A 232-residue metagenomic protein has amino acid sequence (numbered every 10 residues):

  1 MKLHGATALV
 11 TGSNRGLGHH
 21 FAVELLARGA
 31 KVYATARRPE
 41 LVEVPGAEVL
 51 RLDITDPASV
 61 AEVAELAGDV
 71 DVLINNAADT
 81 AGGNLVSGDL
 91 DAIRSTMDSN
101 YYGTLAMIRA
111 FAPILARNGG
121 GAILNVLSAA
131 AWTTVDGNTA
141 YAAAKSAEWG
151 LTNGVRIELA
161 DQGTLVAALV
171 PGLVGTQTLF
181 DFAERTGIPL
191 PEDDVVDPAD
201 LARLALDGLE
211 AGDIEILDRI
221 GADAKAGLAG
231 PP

Functional and structural regions predicted by a protein language model:
T7, N14-R15: Conserved glycine-rich cofactor-binding loop
R51-E62, L90: The beta1-alpha1 cofactor-binding region of Rossmann-like NAD(H)/NADP(H)-dependent oxidoreductases
A77-G82: Conserved NAD(P)H cofactor-binding loop of Rossmann-fold oxidoreductase domains
N84-R94: Substrate-binding pocket helix/loop in short-chain dehydrogenase/reductase
I108, A144: Active-site helix of classical SDR
S128: Residue(s) in the substrate-gating loop at a strand-loop-helix junction that position the organic substrate next
A168, E184-K225: C-terminal helical subdomain
